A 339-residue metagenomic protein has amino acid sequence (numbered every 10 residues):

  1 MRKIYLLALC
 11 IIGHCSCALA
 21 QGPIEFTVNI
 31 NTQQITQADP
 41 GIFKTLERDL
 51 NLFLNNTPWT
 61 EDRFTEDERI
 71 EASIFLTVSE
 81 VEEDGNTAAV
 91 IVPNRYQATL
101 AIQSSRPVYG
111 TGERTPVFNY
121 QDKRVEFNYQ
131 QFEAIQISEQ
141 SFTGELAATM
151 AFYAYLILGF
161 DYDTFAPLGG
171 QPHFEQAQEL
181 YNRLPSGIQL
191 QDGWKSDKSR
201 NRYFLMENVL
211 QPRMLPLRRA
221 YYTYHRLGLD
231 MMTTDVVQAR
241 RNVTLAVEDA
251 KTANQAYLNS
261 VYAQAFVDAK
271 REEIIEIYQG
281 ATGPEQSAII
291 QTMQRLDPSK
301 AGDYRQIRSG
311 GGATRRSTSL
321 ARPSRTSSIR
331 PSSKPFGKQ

Functional and structural regions predicted by a protein language model:
Y5-S16: Bacterial N-terminal signal peptides
G22-Q97, V108: Start-of-domain marker
N29, R218-Q339: A cross-kingdom marker for long, charged
Q33-P40, Q136-G144, Q255-A256: Second-shell loop/turn segments in exported
N51-W59, G159-D163, I275, Q279: Sec-exported extracytoplasmic/periplasmic mature domains
V90-E207: Acidic/His-rich structured neighborhood in mature extracellular/periplasmic domains
S186-V237: Aromatic-anchored, glycine/proline-accented short structural segments that stabilize local strand-turns or short
